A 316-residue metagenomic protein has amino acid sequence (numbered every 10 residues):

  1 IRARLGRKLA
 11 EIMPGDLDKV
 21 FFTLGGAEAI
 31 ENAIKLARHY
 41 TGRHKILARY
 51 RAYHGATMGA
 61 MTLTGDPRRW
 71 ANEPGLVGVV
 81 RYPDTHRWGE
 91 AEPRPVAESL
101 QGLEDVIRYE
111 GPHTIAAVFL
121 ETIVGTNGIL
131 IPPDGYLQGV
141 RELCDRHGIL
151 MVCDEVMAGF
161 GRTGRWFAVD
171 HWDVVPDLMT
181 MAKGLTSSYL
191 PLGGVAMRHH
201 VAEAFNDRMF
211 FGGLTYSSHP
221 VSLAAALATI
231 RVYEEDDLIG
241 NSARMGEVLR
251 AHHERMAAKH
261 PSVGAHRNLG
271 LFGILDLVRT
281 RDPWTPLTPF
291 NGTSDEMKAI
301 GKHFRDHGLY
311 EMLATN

Functional and structural regions predicted by a protein language model:
I1-N316: Conserved N-terminal phosphate-binding loop of PLP-dependent enzymes in the Aspartate aminotransferase
